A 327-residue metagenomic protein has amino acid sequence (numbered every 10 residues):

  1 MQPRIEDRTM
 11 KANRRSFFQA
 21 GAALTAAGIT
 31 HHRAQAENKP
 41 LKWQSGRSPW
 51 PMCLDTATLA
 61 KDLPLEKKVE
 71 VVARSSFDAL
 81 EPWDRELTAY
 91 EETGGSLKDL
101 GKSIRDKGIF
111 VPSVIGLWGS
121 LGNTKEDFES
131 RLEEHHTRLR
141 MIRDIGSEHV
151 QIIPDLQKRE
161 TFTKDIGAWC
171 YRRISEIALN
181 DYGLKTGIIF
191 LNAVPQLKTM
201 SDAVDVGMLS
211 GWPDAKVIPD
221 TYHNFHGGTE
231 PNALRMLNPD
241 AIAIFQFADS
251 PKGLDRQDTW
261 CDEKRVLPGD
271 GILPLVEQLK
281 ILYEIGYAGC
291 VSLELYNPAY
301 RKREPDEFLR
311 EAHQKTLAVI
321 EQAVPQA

Functional and structural regions predicted by a protein language model:
Q2-C53, T58-S76, L197-P219, F225-A327: Histidine-acidic metal/acid-base catalytic patches
S16-T30, E37-G46, E66, E70 (+3 more regions): Active-site acidic/histidine proton-transfer and metal-coordination neighborhood in alpha/beta enzyme cores
T58-A60, D84-E86, L117-S120, P154-K158 (+4 more regions): Active-site-proximal loop/turn and secondary-structure-junction residues that shape catalytic pockets, frequently
S75-D84, S113-W118: Short, conserved active-site loops that position catalytic residues or coordinate cofactors/metal ions across diverse
E81-G101, R105, Q157-K158: Glycine-rich, proline-tolerant flexible connector loops at the mouths of alpha/beta enzymes
A89-G95, L117-E133, P154-D165, Q257-K264 (+1 more regions): Surface-exposed, active-site-proximal loop segments in enzymatic domains
